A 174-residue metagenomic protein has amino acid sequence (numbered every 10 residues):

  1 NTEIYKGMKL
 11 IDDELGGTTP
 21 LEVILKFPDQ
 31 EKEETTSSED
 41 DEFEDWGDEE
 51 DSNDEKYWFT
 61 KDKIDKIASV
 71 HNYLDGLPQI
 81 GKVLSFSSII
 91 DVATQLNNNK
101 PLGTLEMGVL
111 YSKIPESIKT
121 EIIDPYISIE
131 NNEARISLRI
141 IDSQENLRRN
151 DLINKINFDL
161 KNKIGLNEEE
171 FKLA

Functional and structural regions predicted by a protein language model:
N1-A174: Extracytoplasmic
